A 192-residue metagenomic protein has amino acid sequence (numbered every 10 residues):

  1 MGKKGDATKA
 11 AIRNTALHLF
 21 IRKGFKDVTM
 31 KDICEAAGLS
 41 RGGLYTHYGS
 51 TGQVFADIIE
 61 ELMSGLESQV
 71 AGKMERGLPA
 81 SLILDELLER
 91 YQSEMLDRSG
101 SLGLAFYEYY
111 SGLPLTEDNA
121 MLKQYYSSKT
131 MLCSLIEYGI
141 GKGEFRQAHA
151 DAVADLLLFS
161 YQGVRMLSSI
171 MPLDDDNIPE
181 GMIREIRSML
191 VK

Functional and structural regions predicted by a protein language model:
M1-K23, D27-L39, Q53-A56: Basic, helix-initiating cap at the start of DNA-binding domains
A37-Y48: Short hydrophobic/aromatic patch on the recognition helix
A56-L62: Alpha-helical DNA-contacting segments of helix-turn-helix folds
D57, A71-G100, D151-L157, P179-I183: Hydrophobic alpha-helical connector segments
E67, A71, T116-K142, D155: Amphipathic alpha-helical packing segments from all-alpha helical-bundle domains
E86-S93, T130-G141, S160, M166-K192: C-terminal peripheral helix-coil segments that are non-catalytic and often amphipathic
M95-T116, S169: Amphipathic alpha-helical segments used for helix-helix packing
